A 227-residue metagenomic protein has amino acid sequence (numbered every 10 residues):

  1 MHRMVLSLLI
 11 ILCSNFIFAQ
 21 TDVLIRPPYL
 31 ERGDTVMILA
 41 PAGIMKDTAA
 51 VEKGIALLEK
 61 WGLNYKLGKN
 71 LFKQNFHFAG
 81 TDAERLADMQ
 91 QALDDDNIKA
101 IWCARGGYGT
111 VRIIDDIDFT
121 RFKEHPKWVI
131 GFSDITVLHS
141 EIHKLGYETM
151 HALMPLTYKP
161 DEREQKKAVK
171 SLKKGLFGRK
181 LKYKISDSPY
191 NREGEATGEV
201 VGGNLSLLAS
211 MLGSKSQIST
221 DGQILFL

Functional and structural regions predicted by a protein language model:
M1-D22: Bacterial Sec-dependent N-terminal signal peptides
A19-N97: ATP/NTP phosphate-donor binding region
A100-W102, I130, I224-L227: Structural motif
G107-E124: Short Gly/Thr/Asp-enriched flexible loops that form oxyanion-binding sites at enzyme active sites
F119-I142, E148-M154: Short, acidic/small-residue loops that bind anionic groups at enzyme active sites
E148-A209, G213: Conserved anion/nucleotide-ligand pocket segment
L205-L227: Active-site beta-loop-alpha substructure in enzyme catalytic cores, prototypically the cysteine-centered nucleophile
